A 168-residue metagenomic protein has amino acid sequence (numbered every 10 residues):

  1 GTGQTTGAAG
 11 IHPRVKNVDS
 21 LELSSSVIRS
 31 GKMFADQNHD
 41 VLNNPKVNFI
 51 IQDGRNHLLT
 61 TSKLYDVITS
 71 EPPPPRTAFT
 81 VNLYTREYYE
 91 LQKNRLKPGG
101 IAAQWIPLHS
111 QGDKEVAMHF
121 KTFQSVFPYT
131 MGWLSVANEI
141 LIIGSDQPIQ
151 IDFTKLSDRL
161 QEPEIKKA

Functional and structural regions predicted by a protein language model:
G1-F120, Q124-V126: The AdoMet/dcAdoMet-binding core of the Class I SAM-like
Q104-A168: Substrate-binding/catalytic lobe of Class I Rossmann-like enzymes that use SAM or dcSAM, i.e., the mid-to-C-terminal
